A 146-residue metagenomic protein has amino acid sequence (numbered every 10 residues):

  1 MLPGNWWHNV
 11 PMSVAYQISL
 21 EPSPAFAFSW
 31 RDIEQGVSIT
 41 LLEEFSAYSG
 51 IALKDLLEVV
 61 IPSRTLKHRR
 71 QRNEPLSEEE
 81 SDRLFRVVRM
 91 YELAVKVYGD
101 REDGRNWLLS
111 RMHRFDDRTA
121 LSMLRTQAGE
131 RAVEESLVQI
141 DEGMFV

Functional and structural regions predicted by a protein language model:
M1-V146: Non-transmembrane "mature" sequence context
